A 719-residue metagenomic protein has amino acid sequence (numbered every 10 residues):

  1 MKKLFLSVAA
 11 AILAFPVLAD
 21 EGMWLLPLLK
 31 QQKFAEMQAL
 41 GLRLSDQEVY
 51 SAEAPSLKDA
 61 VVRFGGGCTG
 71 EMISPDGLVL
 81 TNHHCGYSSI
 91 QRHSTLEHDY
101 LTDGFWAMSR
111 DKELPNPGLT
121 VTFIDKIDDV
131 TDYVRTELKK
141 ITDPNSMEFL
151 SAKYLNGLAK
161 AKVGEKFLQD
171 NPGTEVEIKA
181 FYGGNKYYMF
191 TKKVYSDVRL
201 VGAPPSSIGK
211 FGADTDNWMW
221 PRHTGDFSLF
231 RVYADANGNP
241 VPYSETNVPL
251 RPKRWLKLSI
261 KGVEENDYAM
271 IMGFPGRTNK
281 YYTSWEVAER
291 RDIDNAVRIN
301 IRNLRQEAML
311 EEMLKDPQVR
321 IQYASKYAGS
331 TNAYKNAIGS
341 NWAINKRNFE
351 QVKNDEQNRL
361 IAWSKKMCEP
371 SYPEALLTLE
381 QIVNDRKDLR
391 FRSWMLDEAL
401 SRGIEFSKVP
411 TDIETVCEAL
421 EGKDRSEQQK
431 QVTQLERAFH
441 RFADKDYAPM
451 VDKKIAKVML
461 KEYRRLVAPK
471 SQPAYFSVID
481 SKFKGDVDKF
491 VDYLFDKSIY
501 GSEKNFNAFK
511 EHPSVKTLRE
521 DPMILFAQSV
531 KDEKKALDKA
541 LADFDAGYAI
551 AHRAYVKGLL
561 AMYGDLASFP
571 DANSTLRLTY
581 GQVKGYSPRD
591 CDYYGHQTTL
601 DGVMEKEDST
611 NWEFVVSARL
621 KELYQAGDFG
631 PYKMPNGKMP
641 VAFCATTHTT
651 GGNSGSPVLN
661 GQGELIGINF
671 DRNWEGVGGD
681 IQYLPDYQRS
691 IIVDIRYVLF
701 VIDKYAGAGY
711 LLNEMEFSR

Functional and structural regions predicted by a protein language model:
K2-L4, V8, F15-R719: Terminal presequence/propeptide segments associated with secretion/organelle targeting and zymogen/polyprotein
